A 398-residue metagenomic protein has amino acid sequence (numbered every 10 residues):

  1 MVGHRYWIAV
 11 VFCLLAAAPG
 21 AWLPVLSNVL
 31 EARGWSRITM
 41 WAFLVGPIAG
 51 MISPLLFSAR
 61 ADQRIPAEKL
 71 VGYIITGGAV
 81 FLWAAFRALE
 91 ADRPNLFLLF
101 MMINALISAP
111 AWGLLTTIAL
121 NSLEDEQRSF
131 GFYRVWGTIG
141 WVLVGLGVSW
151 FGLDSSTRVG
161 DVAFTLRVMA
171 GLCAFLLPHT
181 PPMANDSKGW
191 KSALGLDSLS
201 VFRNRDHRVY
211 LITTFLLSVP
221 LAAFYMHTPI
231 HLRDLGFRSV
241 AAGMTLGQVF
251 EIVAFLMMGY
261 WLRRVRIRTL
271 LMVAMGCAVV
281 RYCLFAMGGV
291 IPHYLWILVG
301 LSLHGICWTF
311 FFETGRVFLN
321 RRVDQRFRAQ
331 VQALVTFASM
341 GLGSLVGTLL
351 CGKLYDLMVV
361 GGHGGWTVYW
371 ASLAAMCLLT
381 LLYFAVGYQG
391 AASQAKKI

Functional and structural regions predicted by a protein language model:
M1-G50, D206-T245, F312: Helix-loop boundary and gating motifs at the non-cytosolic
M1-V2, P178-T214: Juxtamembrane intracellular "pre-TM" segments in multi-pass secondary transporters
C13, F81, R93-G113, I118 (+2 more regions): Hydrophobic core of transmembrane alpha-helices in multi-pass small-molecule transporters, especially MFS/SLC-type
I52-P66, G152, A254-I267, Y355-D356: Helix-to-loop junctions at the C-terminal end of transmembrane segments in multipass secondary transporters
T76-A91, G276-V290: C-terminal ends and interior cores of transmembrane alpha-helices in multi-pass membrane transporters/permeases
A84-L89, R167-P181, G341, Y369-I398: Multi-pass alpha-helical transporter architecture, strongest for 12-TM Major Facilitator/SLC carriers used
W150-R167, K353-C377: A membrane-interface helix-boundary motif in multi-pass transporters
T269-G315: C-terminal transmembrane helical hairpin of 12-TM major facilitator-type secondary transporters
